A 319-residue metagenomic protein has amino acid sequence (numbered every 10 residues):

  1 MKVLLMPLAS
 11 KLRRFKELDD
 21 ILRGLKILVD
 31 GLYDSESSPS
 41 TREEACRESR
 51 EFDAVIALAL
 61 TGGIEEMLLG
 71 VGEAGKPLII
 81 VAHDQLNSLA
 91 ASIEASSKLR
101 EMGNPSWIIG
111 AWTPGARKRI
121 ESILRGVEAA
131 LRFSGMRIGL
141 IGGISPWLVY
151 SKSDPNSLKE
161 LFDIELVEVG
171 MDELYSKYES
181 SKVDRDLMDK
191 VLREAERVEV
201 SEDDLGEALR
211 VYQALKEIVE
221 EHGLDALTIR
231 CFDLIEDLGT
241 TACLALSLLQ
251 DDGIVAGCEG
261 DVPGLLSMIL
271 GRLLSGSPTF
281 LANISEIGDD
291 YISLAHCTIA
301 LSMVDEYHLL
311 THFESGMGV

Functional and structural regions predicted by a protein language model:
M1-I93, R100-M102, A111-W112, K118-E128 (+4 more regions): Metallocofactor- and cofactor-centric catalytic cores in central/energy metabolism, strongly enriched
M1-P7, F15-G24, S38, L58-T61 (+5 more regions): Anaerobic metallocofactor- and corrinoid-dependent redox/one-carbon enzyme cores, especially those from methanogenesis
A9-S10, G142-S145, M171-S176, D233 (+1 more regions): Glycine-rich beta-alpha junction loops
L89, L148-Y150, K177-Y178, D237-L238: Short helix/loop capping segments that flank catalytic or ligand/cofactor-binding pockets
S92-L99, L266-G271: Buried hydrophobic packing segments
A111-W147, T279-S302: Internal, active-site/partner-interface "lid" segment
I141, D172-L192, C297-V319: Active-site rim beta-loop-alpha module in soluble metabolic enzymes
I144, S151-D154: Domain-scale, conserved, charged regions that form catalytic cores and adjacent regulatory/interaction surfaces
